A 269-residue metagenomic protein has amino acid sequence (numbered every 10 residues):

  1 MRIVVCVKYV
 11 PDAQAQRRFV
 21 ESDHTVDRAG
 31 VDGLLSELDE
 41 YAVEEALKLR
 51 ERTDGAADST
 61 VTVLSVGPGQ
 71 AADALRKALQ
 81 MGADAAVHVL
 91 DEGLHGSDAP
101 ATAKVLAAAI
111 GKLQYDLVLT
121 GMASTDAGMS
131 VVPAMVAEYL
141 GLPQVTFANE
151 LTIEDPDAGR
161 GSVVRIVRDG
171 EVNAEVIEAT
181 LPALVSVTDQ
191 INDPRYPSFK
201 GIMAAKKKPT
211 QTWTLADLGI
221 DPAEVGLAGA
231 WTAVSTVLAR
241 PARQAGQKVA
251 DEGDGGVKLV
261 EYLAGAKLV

Functional and structural regions predicted by a protein language model:
M1-V269: N-terminal glycine-rich FAD/FM-binding segment characteristic of electron-transfer flavoproteins
